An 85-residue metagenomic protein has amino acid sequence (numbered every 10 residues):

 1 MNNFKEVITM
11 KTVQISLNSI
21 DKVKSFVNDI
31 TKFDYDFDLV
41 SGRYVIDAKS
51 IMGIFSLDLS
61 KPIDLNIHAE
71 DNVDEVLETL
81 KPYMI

Functional and structural regions predicted by a protein language model:
M1-T9: Short, Lys/Arg-enriched N-terminal segments with co-localized hydrophobic residues within the first ~10-30 amino acids
I8-S16: Short glycine-/aliphatic-rich beta-strand segments at the starts of folded cytosolic domains
K11-T12, K22, K32, N72-E75: Intrinsically disordered regulatory regions flanking bHLH/HLH domains in eukaryotic helix-loop-helix transcription
V13, V27-T31, D38, V45 (+3 more regions): N-terminal intrinsically disordered, cationic/polar leader segments that include organellar targeting peptides
S16-N18, V40, H68: A structural detector for beta-sheet-dominated domains
I20-D36, Y44-L59: Amphipathic alpha-helical interaction surfaces in cytosolic regulatory modules
S56-I85: C-terminal structural segments of small proteins and small subunits
